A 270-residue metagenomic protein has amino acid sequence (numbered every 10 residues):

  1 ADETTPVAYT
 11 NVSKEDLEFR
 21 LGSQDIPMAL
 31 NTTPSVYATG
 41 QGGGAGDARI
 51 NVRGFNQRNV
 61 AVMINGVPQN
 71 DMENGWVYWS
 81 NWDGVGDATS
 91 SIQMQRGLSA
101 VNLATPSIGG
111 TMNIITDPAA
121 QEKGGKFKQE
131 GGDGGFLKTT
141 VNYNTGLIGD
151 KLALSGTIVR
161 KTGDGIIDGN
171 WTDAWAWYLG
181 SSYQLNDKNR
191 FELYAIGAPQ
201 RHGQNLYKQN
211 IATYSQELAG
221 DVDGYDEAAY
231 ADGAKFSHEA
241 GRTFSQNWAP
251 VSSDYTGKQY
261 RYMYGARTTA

Functional and structural regions predicted by a protein language model:
A1-R20, R49, Q57: N-terminal periplasmic "start-of-domain" segments of outer-membrane beta-barrel proteins
I26-A29, A48-N51, M63, W79-G84 (+3 more regions): N-terminal periplasmic accessory domains that precede and gate Gram-negative outer-membrane beta-barrel machines
P27-P68, S90: Extracytoplasmic beta-strand/coil segments of soluble accessory domains associated with Gram-negative outer-membrane
S35-G46, A104-I108, N170-D173: Short, glycine-/polar-rich solvent-exposed loops and beta-turns at beta-strand/coil boundaries
A38-T39, N59, Q69-N70, L98-N102 (+2 more regions): Short beta-strands and strand-coil junctions in structured, solvent-facing domains, enriched
T39, S99-L103, Q129-G131, I166-D168 (+1 more regions): Outer-membrane beta-barrel domain signature
P68-R96, I115, G220-D223: Short acidic/polar hinge/loop motifs at secondary-structure boundaries that mediate gating or recognition
G124, G131-T162, I167-S245, Y255-Y260 (+1 more regions): Transmembrane beta-barrel wall of Gram-negative outer-membrane proteins
